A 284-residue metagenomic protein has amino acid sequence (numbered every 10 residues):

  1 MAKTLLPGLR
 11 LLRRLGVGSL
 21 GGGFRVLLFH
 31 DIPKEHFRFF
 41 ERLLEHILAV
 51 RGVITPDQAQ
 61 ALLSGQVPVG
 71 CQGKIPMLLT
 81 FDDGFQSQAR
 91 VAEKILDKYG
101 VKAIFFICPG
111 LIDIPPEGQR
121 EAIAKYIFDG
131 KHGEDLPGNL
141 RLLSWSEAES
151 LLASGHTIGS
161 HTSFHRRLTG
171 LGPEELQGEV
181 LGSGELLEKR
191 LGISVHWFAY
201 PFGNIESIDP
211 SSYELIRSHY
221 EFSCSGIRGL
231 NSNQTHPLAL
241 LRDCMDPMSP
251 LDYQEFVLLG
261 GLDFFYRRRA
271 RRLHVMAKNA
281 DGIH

Functional and structural regions predicted by a protein language model:
M1-T80, Q86-R90, G170-H284: C-terminal active-site subregion of NodB/CE4 polysaccharide deacetylases
L27, K74-M77, D97-E206, P237-L240: Metal-dependent polysaccharide deacetylase catalytic core of the NodB/CE4 family, i.e., the active-site-bearing domain
R42-V50, I95-Y99, S154: A short, Lys/Arg-enriched amphipathic alpha-helix followed by its capping loop at the start of a domain
F85-Q86, F164: Short active-site segment of divalent metal-dependent hydrolases/proteases that encodes the spacing between
K94, E149, Y213-E214: Alpha-helical segments flanking ligand/cofactor-binding loops in enzyme cores
